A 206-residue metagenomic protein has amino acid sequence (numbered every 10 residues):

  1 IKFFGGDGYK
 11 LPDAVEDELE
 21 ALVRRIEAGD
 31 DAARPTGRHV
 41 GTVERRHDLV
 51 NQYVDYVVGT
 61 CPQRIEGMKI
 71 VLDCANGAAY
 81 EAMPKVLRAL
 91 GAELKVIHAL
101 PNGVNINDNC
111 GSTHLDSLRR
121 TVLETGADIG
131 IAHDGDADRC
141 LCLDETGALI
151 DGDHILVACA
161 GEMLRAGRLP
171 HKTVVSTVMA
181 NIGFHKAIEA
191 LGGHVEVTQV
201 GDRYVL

Functional and structural regions predicted by a protein language model:
I1, V122-L149, G193-V197, G201-L206: Glycine-rich phosphate-binding loop
I1-K2, E81-K85, N107-C110, C140-T146 (+2 more regions): Short acidic, glycine/serine/threonine-rich loops at helix termini
I1-T125: Gly/Ser/Thr-enriched, mixed-charge loops and adjacent short helices that form phosphate/oxyanion-binding elements
G5, Y9-V54, G59, T146-L206: Proline/glycine-rich low-complexity loops and linkers
T60-C61, R120, G130, M163-R165: Short, flexible, glycine/charge-rich loop motifs used to bind or transfer phosphoryl groups or to couple energy/partner
I65-M68, L90-E93, T125-D128, A137-D138 (+3 more regions): Short coil/turn connectors at secondary-structure junctions
L72-A75, H133-G135, S176: Active-site flanking residues adjacent to catalytic metal/cofactor-binding acidic residues
N76-E81, A137-D138, A180-N181: Gly/Ser/Thr-rich loops at beta-strand to alpha-helix junctions that form or flank small-molecule/cofactor-binding
